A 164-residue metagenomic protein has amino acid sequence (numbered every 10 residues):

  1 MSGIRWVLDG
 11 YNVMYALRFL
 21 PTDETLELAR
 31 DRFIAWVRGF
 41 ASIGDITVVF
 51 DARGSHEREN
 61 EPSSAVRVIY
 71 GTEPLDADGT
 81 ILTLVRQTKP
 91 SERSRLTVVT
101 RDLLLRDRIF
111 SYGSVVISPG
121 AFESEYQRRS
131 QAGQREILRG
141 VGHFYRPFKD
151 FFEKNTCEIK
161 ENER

Functional and structural regions predicted by a protein language model:
S2-R5, N12-R164: Nuclease catalytic cores that cleave nucleic-acid phosphodiester bonds, predominantly acidic two-metal-ion
